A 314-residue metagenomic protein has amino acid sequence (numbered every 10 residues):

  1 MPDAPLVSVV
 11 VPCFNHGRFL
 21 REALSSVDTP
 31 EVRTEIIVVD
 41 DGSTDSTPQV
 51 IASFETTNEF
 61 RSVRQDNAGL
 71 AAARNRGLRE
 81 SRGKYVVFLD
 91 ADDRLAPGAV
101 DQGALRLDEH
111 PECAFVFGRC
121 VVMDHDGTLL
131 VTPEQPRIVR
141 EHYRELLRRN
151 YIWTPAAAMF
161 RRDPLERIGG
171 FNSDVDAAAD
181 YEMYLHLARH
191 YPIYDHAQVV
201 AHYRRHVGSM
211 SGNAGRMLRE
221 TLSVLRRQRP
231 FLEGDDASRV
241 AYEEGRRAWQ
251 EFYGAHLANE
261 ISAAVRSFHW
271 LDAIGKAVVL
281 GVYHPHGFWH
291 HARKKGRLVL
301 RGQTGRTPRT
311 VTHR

Functional and structural regions predicted by a protein language model:
R18-R21, D45-S53, R94, G98: Acidic helix N-cap motif at the loop->helix transition within catalytic regions of sugar-transfer enzymes
S25-T34: Short, acidic, metal-binding catalytic loop of nucleotide-sugar glycosyltransferases
S26, D40-Q49, A68, D90: A conserved acidic beta->alpha catalytic loop
Q65-S81, Q102: Glycine-rich, basic loop-to-helix element that forms the pyrophosphate-binding segment of sugar-nucleotide handling
V86: Short aromatic/hydrophobic "clamp" motif used to bind/position activated sugar donors
G98-L130: Conserved donor NDP-sugar-binding/catalytic core segment of glycosyltransferases
P136-V224: Conserved nucleotide-sugar donor-binding catalytic segment
R205-R314: C-terminal subregions of glycosyltransferases and related glycan-biosynthesis enzymes
